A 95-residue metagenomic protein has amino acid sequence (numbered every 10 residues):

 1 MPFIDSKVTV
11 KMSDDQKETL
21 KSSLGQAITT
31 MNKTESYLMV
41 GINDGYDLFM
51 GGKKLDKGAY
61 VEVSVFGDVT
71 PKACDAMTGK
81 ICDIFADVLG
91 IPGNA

Functional and structural regions predicted by a protein language model:
M1-A95: Interaction-mediating elements
